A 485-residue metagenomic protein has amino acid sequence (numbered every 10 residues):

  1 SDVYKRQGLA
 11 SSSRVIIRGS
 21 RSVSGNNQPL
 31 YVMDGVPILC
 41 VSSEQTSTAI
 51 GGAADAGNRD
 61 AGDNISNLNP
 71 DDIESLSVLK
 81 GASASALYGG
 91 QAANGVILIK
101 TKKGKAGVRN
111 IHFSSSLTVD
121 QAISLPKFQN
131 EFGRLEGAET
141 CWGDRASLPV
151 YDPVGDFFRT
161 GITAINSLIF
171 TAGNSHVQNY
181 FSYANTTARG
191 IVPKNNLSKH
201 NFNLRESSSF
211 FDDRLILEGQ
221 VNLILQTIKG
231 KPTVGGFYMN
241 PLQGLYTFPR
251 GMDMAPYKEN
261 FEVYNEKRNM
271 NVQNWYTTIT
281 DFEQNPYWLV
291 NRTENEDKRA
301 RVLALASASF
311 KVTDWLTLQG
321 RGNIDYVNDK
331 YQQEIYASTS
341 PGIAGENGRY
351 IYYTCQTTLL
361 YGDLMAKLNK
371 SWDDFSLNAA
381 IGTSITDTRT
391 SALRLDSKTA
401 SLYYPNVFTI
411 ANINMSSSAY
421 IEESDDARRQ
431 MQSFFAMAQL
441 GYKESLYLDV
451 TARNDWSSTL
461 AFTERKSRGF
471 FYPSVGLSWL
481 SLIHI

Functional and structural regions predicted by a protein language model:
S1-I224, P232, L303-A304, R428 (+2 more regions): Short, small/polar-rich motifs associated with maturation and membrane association, primarily at protein termini
R14-I16, V96-L98, I165-S167, N201-R205 (+7 more regions): Membrane-embedded beta-strand positions in outer-membrane beta-barrel channels/transporters
N27, M33, E44, K105-Y151 (+6 more regions): Surface-exposed loop/interface segments of Gram-negative outer-membrane beta-barrel transport/assembly proteins
D55, A304-F310, I324-Y326: Alpha-helical support elements that line or immediately flank enzyme active sites and cofactor-binding pockets
I73, F202-L204, G320, Q432-A438 (+2 more regions): Extended, hydrophobic alpha-helical segments in both membrane/secreted and soluble proteins
I73, V177-S182, T277-Q284, V407-M415 (+1 more regions): Active-site-adjacent bridging/hinge elements
K103, G173-H176, F210-D212, F310-L316 (+4 more regions): Outer-membrane beta-barrel strand-turn architecture
F181, H484-I485: Adenylate-forming
